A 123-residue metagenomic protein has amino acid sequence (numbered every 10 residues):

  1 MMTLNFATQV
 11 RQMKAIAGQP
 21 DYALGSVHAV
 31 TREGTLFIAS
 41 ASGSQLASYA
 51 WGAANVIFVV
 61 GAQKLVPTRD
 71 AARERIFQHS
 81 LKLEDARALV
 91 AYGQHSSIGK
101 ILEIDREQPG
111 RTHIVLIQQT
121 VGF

Functional and structural regions predicted by a protein language model:
M1-V27: N-terminal active-site beta-alpha-beta segment that forms phosphate/nucleotide-binding and substrate-recognition loops
A17-F123: Conserved phosphate- and dinucleotide-binding cores of soluble alpha/beta proteins, encompassing both enzyme active
